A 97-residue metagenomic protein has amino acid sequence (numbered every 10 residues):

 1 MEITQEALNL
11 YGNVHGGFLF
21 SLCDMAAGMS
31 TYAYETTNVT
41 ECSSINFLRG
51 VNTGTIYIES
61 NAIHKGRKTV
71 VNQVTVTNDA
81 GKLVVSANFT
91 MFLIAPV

Functional and structural regions predicted by a protein language model:
M1-I3, F47, L93: Hydrophobic residues in beta-strands and at strand termini
M1-N13: Catalytic strand-loop segment that frames the active site of acyl-thioester-processing enzymes
Y11-G28: Compact, glycine-rich, soluble single-domain proteins
G28-Y57, A62: Hydrophobic beta-strand-centered segment that forms part of the acyl-chain substrate-binding groove
V51-T53, Y57-E59, I63-V97: HotDog/MaoC-like acyl-thioester-processing domains
